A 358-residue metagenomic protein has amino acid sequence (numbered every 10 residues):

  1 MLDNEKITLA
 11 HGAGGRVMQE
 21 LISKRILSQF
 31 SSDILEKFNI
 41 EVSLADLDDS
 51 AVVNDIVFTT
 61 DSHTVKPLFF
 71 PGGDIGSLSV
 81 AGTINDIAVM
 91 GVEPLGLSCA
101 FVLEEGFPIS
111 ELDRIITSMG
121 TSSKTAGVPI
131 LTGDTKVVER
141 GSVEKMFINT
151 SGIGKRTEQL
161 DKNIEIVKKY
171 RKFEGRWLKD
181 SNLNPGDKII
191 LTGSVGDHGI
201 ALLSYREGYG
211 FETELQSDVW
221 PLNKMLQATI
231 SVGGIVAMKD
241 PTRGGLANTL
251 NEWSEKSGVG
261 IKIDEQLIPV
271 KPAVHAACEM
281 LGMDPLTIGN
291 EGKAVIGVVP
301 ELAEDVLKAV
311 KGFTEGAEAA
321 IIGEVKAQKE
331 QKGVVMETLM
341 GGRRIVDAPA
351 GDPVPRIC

Functional and structural regions predicted by a protein language model:
T8, R16-L191, D197: Glycine-rich phosphate/pyrophosphate-binding loop regions near the starts of catalytic domains
A10, G14-I22, E104-G106, T213-N290: Active-site-proximal betaalpha loop/short-helix elements that scaffold phosphoryl/nucleotidyl transfer chemistry
A45-L47, I288-K293: Short Gly/Ser/Thr- and Asp/Glu-enriched loop/turn motifs at secondary-structure junctions
T83, M119, L250, V274 (+1 more regions): Aromatic/hydrophobic pocket-lining residues that form π-stacking "cages" and hydrophobic walls in ligand
G196-S204: Short, Lys/Arg- and Gly-enriched loop/turn segments at beta-strand edges
V298-E304: Helix N-cap motif at beta-to-alpha junctions
D305-E315: Short amphipathic alpha-helices in soluble, non-transmembrane regions that often serve as interface/regulatory elements
F313-C358: Acidic, Ser/Thr/Pro-rich beta/coil linker or hinge segments at domain junctions
